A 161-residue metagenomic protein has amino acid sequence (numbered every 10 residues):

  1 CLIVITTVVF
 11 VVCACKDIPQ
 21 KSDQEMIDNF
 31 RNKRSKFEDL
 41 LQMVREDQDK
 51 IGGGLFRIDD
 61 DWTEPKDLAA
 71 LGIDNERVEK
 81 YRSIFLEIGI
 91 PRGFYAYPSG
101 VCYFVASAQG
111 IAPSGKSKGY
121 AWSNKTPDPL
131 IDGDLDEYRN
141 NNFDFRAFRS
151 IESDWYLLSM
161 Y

Functional and structural regions predicted by a protein language model:
C1-C13: Sec-dependent bacterial lipoprotein signal peptides
I5, I27, F145-R146: Alpha-helical interaction segments
C13-E87: N-terminal export/targeting and maturation segments
W62-F148, S159-Y161: Short, solvent-exposed recognition patches
I151: Conserved, charge-rich beta-strand/loop surface module that forms ligand/interface-binding patches within domains
